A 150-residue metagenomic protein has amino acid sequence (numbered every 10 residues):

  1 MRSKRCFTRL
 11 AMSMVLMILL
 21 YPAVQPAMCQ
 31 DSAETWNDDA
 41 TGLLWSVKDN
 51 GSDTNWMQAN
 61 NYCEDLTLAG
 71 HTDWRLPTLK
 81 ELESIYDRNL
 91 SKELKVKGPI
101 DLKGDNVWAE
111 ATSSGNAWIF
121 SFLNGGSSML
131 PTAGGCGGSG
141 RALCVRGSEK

Functional and structural regions predicted by a protein language model:
R2-M14: Bacterial N-terminal signal peptides that target proteins for export
A11-A23: Bacterial N-terminal signal peptides
P26-W74, R141-V145: Extracellular adhesion/carbohydrate-recognition regions
M28-Q30, I100-D101, C136-G137: Short solvent-exposed loop/turn micro-motifs enriched in small/polar/acidic residues
N60-D73, L79-G126: An exposed tryptophan-centered "aromatic clamp" motif
N106, A133-K150: Short, structured beta-strand segments at or near domain termini in extracellular proteins/domains
S127-A133: Short, P/G- and charge-enriched loop/turn segments at secondary-structure junctions
